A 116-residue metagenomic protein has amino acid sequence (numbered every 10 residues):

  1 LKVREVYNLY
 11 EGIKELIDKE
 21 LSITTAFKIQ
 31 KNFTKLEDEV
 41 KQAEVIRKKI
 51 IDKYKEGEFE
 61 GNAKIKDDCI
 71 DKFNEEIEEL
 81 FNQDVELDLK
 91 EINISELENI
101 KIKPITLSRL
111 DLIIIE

Functional and structural regions predicted by a protein language model:
K2-D52: N-terminal interaction modules that seed assembly of large macromolecular complexes
E39-E116: Low-complexity intrinsically disordered segments
